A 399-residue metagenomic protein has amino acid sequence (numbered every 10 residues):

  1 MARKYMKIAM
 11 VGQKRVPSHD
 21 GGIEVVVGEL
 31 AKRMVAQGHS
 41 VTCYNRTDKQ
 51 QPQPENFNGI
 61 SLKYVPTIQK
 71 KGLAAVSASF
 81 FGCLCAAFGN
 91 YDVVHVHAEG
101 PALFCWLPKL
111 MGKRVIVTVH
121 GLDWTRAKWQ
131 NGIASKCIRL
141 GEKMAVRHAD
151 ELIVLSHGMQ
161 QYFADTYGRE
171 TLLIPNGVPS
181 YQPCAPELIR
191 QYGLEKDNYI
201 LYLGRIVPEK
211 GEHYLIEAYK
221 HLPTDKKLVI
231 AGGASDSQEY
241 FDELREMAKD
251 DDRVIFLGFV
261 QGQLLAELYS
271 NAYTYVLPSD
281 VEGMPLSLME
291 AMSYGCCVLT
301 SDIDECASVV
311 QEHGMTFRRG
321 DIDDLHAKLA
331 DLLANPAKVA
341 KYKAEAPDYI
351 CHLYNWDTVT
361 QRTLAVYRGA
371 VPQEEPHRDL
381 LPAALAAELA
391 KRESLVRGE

Functional and structural regions predicted by a protein language model:
V25, N198, Y202, V207-H221 (+1 more regions): A conserved mid-protein helix/loop that constitutes part of the nucleotide-sugar donor-binding site
L84-A87, L110, A134-E151: Membrane-proximal helix-turn-helix segments that form the acceptor-binding/catalytic region of lipid-linked
V96-P101, V119: Short His-centered aromatic/hydrophobic patch
F241-Q263: Nucleotide-activated donor-binding/catalytic signature segment of Leloir-type glycosyltransferases, i.e., the conserved
F259-V260, E267-A272: Short alpha-helical donor nucleotide-sugar binding micro-motif in glycosyltransferases
D280: Aromatic "clamp/platform" in nucleotide-sugar-dependent glycosyltransferases that forms part of the donor/acceptor
C297-T300: Short hydrophobic beta-strand element within catalytic cores of glycosyltransferases and related nucleotide-activated
M315-D323, D331-A337: Conserved acidic donor-binding segment of nucleotide-sugar-dependent glycosyltransferases
